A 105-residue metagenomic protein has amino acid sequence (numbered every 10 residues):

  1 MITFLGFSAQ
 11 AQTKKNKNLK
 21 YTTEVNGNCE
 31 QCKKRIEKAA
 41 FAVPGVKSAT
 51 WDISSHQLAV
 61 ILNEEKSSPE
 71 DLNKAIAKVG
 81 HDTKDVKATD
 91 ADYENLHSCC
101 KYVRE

Functional and structural regions predicted by a protein language model:
M1-N16: Bacterial Sec-dependent N-terminal signal peptides
K15-G27: Short glycine-/aliphatic-rich beta-strand segments at the starts of folded cytosolic domains
N28-A42: Short amphipathic alpha-helix segments
R35-A39, D71-V79: Short amphipathic alpha-helices in soluble, non-transmembrane regions that often serve as interface/regulatory elements
A40-D52: Short acidic amphipathic segments
N63-P69: Helix N-cap motif at beta-to-alpha junctions
G80-D92: Conserved short beta-strand edge segments in small beta-sheet-based binding/regulatory domains
E94-E105: Short, low-order "capping/linker" segments at domain edges
